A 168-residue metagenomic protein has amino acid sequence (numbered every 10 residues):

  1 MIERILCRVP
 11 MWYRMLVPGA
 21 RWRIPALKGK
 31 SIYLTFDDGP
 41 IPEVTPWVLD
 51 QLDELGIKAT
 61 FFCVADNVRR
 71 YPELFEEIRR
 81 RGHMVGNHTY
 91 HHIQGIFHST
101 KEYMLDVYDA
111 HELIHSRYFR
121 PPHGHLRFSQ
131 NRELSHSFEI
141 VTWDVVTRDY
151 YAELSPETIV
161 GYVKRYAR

Functional and structural regions predicted by a protein language model:
M1-L34, P40-L55, R70-E73: N-terminal pre-catalytic segment of deacetylase/amide-hydrolase enzymes
R4, K28, M84-Y90, E139-D144: Short, basic/glycine-rich phosphate-binding loops at helix/coil junctions that contact nucleotide phosphates
Y13, R23-A26, F75-E77, N131-E133 (+1 more regions): Short secondary-structure boundary/capping segments
Y33-F36, E43-R70, E76-R79, H83-T89 (+1 more regions): Short, well-structured secondary-structure segments
G39-E43, F62-Y71, I93-K101, R120-R127 (+1 more regions): Acidic-and-aromatic substrate-binding clefts and catalytic sites of carbohydrate-active enzymes
T45-L49, Y71-E76, S129-L134, P156-I159: Distinct, well-ordered alpha-helical segments
L49-K58, H83-M84, Y90-I93, T100-F128 (+1 more regions): CE4/NodB-like, metal-dependent polysaccharide N-deacetylase domain that modifies extracellular/periplasmic N-acetylated
H125-L126, Q130-Y166: His/Asp/Glu-enriched short active-site or ligand-binding loop at hydrolase and phosphoryl-transfer sites
